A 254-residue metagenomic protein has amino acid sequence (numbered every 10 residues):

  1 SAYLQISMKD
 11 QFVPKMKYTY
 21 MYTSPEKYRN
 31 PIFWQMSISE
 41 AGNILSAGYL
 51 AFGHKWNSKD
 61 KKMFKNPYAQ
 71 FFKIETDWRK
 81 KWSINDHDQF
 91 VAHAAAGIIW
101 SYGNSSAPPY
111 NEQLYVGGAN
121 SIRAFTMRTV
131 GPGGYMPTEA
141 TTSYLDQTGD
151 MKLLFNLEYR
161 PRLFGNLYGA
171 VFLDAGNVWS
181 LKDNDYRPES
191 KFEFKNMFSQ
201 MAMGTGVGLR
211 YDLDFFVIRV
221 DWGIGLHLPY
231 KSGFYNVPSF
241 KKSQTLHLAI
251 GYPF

Functional and structural regions predicted by a protein language model:
S1-A2, K231-G233, V237-F240: Outer-membrane beta-barrel translocator/channel fold
S1-P161, V171-K182, Y186-K191: C-terminal outer-membrane beta-barrel translocator/porin domains of Gram-negative envelope proteins and their
R29-P31, N85-Q89, F164-N166, L213-V217 (+1 more regions): Strand-connecting loop/turn motifs
D150, L167, S199-Q200: Hydrophobic alpha-helical transmembrane segments and adjacent short intramembrane/lumenal linkers of inner/organellar
Y168-F172, V217-G223: Conserved active-site loop/cleft motifs that coordinate metal ions or position small ligands
D174-G176, L181, G206, R210 (+2 more regions): Flexible, small/polar- and glycine-enriched "cap/hinge" segments at structural transition points
D185-L213: Strand-loop-strand
Y211-F215, K241-F254: Outer-membrane beta-barrel "beta-signal"
